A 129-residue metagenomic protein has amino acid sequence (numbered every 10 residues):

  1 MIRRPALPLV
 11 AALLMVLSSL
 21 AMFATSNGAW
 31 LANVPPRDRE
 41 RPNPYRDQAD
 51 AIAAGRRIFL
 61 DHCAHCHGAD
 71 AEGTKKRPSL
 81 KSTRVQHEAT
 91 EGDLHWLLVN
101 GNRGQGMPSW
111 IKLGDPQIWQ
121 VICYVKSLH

Functional and structural regions predicted by a protein language model:
I2-A11: Bacterial N-terminal signal peptides that target proteins for export
V10-S19: Bacterial N-terminal signal peptides
S18-W30: Bacterial Sec-dependent signal peptides at the C-terminal "C-region" and cleavage site
G28-I58: Electrostatic cytochrome c docking/interface patches
Y45-R56, E72-V99: Gly/Gly-Pro-rich "capping" loops immediately C-terminal to redox-active cysteine motifs in periplasmic/lumenal
G55, F59-A69, V121-V125: The canonical Cys-X-X-Cys-His
A64, P78, P108: Cys/His/Pro-rich metal-binding microdomains
K81-H129: Extracytoplasmic electron-transfer domains, predominantly the class I c-type cytochrome c fold
